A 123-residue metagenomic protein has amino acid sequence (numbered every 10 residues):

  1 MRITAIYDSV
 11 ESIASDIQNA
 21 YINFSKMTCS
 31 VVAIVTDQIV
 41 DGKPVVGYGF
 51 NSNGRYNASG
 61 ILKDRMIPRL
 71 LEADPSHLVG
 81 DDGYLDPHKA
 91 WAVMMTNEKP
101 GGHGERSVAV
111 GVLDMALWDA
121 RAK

Functional and structural regions predicted by a protein language model:
M1-R55, S59, R65: Structured beta-strand/loop patches that form or line metal/cofactor-binding pockets in enzymes
I39-K123: Metal- or metallocofactor-binding catalytic centers and their adjacent structured scaffolds across diverse enzyme
